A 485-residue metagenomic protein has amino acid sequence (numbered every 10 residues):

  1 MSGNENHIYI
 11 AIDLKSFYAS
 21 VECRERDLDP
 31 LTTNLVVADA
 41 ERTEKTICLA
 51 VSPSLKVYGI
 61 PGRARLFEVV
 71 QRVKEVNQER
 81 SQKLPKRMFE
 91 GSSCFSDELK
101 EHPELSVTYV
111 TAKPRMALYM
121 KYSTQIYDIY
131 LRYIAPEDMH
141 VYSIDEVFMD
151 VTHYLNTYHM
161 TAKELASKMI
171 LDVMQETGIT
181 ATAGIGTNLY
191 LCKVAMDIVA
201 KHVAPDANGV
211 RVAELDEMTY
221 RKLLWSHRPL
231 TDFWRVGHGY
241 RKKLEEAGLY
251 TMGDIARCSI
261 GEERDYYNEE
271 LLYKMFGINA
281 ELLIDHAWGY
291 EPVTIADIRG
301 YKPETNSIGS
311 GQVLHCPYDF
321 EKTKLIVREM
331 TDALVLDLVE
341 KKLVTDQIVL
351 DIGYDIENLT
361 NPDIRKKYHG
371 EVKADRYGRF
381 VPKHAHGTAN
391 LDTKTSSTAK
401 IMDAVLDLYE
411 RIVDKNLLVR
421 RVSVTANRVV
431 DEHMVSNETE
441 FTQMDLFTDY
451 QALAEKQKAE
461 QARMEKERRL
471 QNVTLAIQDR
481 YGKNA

Functional and structural regions predicted by a protein language model:
M1-I295, A454-A485: Gly/Gly-Pro- and Ser/Thr-rich, intrinsically disordered tail segments characteristic of DNA damage-repair and tolerance
S2, A11, D232, H238-V419 (+2 more regions): DNA-contacting surface of Y-family translesion DNA polymerases
A135-M139, H159-L171, H202-L215, Y301-S307 (+4 more regions): Short, Lys/Arg-enriched charge-dense amphipathic segments
F148, N390, S423: Short aromatic/hydrophobic contact patches that present stacked aromatics for nucleic-acid/ligand binding
T152-Y154, T187-C192, I352-L359, N427-H433: Short, internal active-site loops enriched in acidic
T180-T182, V349, S423: Residues at or immediately flanking beta-strands
D407, R411-R480: C-terminal hydrophobic structural anchor segments that stabilize assembly/packing rather than catalytic chemistry
